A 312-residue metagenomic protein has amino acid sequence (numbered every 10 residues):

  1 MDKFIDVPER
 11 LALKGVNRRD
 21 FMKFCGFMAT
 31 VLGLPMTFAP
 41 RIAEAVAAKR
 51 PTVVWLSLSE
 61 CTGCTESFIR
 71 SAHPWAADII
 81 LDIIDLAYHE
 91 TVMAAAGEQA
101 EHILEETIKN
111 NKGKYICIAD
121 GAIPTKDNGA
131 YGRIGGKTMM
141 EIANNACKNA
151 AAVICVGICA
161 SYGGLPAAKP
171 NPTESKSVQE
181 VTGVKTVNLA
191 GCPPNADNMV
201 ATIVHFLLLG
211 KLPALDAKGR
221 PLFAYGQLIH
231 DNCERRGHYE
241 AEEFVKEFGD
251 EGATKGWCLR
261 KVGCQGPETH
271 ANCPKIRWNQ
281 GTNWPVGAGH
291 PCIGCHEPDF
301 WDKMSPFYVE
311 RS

Functional and structural regions predicted by a protein language model:
M1-V16: N-terminal secretory signal peptides
D20-I42: N-terminal export signals
A47-R50, L58, T65, A76-G191 (+1 more regions): Metabolite-binding pocket within alpha/beta catalytic cores that recognizes anionic/polar moieties
G63-E66, E297: Short Cys/His-rich local motifs and their 1-3 flanking residues in nucleic-acid-associated proteins and small
F68-P74: Short Gly/aromatic-enriched secondary-structure transition segments
D197, V204-R277: A conserved mid-domain beta-alpha-beta active-site/ligand-binding segment of alpha/beta enzyme cores
A253-S312: C-terminal, charge/polar-rich interaction regions
